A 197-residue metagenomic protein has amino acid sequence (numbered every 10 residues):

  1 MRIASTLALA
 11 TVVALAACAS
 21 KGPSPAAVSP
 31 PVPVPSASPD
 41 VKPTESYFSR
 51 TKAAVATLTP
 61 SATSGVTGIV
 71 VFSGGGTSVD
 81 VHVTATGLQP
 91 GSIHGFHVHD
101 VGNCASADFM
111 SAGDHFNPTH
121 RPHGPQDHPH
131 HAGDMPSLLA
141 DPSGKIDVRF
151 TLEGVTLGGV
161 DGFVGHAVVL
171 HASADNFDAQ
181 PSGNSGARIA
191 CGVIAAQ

Functional and structural regions predicted by a protein language model:
M1-A8: Bacterial N-terminal signal peptides that target proteins for export
A14-A17: C-terminal motif of bacterial Sec signal peptides marking the signal peptidase cleavage site
A19-Q197: N-terminal leader/targeting pre-sequences
